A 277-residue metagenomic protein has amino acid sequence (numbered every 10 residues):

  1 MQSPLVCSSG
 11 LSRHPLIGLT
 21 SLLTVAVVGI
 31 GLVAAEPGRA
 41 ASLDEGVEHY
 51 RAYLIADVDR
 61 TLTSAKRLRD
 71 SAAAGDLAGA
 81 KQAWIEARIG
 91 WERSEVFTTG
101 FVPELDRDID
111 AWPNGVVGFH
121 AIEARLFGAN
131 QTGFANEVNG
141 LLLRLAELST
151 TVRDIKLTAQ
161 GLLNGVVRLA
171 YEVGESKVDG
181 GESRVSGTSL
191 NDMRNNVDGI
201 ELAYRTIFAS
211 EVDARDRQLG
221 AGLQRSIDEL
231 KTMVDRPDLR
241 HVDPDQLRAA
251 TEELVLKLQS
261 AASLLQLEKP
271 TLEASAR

Functional and structural regions predicted by a protein language model:
M1-R13: N-terminal secretory signal peptides that target proteins for export/translocation
S8, L19-S21, A65, L77: Generic hydrophobic-segment detector
G18-G31: Bacterial N-terminal signal peptides
G38-R277: Mature extracytoplasmic or organellar-lumen-exposed domains after removal of signal/transit peptides
